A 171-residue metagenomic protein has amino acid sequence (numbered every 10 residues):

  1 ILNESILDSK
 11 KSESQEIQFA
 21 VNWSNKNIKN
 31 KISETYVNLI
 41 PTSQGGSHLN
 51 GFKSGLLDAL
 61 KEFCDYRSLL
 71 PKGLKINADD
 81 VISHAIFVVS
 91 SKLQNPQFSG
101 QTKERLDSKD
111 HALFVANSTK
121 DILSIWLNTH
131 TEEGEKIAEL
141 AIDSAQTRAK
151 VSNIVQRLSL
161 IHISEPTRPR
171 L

Functional and structural regions predicted by a protein language model:
I1-L160, S164: GHKL-family ATPase ATP-binding module
I163-L171: A short, hydrophobic C-terminal helix/tail in secreted or cell-surface proteins
